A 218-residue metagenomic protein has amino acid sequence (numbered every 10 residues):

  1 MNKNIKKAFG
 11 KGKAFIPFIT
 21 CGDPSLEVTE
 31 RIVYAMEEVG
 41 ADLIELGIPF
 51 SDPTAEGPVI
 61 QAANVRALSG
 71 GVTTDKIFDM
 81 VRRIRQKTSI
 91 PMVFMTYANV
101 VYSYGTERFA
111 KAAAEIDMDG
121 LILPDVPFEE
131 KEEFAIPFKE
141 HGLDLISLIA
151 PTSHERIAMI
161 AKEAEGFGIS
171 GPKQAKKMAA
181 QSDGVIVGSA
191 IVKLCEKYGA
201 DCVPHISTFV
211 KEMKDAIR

Functional and structural regions predicted by a protein language model:
M1-F18, M80-Q86, R218: N-terminal amphipathic alpha-helix/helix-capping segment at the start of soluble metabolic enzymes
P17, M36, G47, A113 (+4 more regions): Conserved, mostly hydrophobic/aromatic
T20-S25, M95-Y102, P127-F128, L148-T152 (+1 more regions): Glycine-rich beta-to-alpha transition loops that act as phosphate-gripper elements at the mouths of alpha/beta enzyme
L26-M36, S153-E163, G168-V185: Catalytic cores of alpha/beta
E37, I48-F50, Q61-V126: Active-site beta->alpha loop and helix N-cap motifs at the rims of alpha/beta catalytic domains
A41-D52, M118-I122, P127-E130, Q174 (+1 more regions): Glycine-rich phosphate-binding active-site loops on the catalytic face of alpha/beta enzymes
E56-N64, A190-R218: C-terminal helical cap(s) of enzyme catalytic domains, especially alpha/beta-barrels
S69-V72, D117-E130, D144-S153, A158: Catalytic beta/alpha-barrel core
